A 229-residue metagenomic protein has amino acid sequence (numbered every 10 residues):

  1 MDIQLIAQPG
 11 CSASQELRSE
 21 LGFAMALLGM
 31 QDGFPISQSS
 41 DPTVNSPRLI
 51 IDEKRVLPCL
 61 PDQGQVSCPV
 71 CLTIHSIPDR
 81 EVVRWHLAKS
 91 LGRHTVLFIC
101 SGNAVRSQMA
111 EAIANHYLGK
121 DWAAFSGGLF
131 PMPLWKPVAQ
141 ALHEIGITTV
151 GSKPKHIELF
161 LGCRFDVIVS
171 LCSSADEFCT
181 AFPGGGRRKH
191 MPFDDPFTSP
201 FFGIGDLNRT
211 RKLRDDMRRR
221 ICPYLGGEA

Functional and structural regions predicted by a protein language model:
M1, H94, G186: Nucleotide donor/acceptor-binding cores
M1-F23, L27: Local sequence-structure signature of Cys/Sec-based thiol-disulfide redox active-site neighborhoods
G10, R18, G29-D32, R93-E158: Conserved active-site segments centered on acidic
P47-C59: A short, hydrophobic beta-strand/beta-hairpin element that forms part of a small beta-sheet core
K54-R55, G102-A104, S173-D176, D195: Short glycine-rich anion-binding loops that position phosphate/pyrophosphate groups of nucleotides and phosphorylated
C68-H75, R84-L91, F178-A229: Phosphate-binding/catalytic loops
G162-R164: Alpha-helix C-terminal capping/helix-to-coil transition sites in glycosyltransferase folds
